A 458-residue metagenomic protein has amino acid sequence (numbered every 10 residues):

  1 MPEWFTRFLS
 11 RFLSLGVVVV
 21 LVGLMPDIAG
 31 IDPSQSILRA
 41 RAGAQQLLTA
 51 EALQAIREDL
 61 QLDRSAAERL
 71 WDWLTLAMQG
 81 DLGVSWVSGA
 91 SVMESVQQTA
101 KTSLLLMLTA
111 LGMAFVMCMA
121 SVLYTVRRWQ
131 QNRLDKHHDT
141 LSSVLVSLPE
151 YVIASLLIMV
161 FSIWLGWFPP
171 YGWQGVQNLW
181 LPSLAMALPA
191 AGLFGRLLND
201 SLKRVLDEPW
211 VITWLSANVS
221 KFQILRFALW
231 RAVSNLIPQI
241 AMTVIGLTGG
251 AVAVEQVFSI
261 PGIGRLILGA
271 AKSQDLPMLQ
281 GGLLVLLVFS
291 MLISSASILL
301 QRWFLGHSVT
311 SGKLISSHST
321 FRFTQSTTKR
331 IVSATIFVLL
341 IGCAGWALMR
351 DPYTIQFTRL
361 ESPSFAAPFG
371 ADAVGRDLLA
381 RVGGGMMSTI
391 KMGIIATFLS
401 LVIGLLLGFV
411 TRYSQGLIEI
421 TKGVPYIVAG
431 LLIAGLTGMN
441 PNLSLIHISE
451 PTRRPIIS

Functional and structural regions predicted by a protein language model:
M1-L13, R128-K136, A296-A344: Transmembrane alpha-helical segments of polytopic membrane transport and secretion proteins
P2-E3, G23, W86-A90, L108-S143 (+5 more regions): Transmembrane-helix boundary motif in ABC transporter permease subunits
L13-L21, K203, F222-V254, I390-I403 (+2 more regions): Transmembrane alpha-helices
G16-S65, W167-N178, W346-A373: Hydrophobic alpha-helical transmembrane segments of membrane transport/permease proteins and related membrane-embedded
V17-G30, Q54, Q61-R64, W71 (+9 more regions): Membrane-water interface segments at the C-terminal ends of transmembrane alpha-helices in multi-pass inner-membrane
L62-M119, D372-A373, D377: An internal, D/E-rich "acidic patch" concept
A114, P182-L193, G264-L300: Hydrophobic alpha-helical transmembrane segments of polytopic membrane proteins
I446-I457: Single conserved hydrophobic/aromatic residue that forms the stacking wall/gate of nucleotide- or nucleobase-binding
